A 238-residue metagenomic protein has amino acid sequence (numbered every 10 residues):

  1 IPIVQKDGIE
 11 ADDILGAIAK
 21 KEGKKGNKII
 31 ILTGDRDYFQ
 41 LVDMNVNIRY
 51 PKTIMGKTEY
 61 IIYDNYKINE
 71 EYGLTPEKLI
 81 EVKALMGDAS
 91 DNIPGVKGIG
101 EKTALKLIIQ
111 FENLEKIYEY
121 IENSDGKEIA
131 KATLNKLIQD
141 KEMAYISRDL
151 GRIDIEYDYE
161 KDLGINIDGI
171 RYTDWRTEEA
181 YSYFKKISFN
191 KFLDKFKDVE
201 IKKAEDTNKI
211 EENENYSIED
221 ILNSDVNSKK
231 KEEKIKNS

Functional and structural regions predicted by a protein language model:
I1-E160: Extended two-metal-dependent nuclease catalytic cores across DNA- and RNA-processing enzymes
A11-D12, E81-M86, D168-R171, F196-E212: Short linear loop/turn motifs
Y60, N69, E115, G169 (+3 more regions): Generic intrinsically disordered, low-complexity segments enriched for polar/acidic and small residues
G151-S182: Long, charged alpha-helical interface segments
W175-S238: Long, highly charged low-complexity segments
